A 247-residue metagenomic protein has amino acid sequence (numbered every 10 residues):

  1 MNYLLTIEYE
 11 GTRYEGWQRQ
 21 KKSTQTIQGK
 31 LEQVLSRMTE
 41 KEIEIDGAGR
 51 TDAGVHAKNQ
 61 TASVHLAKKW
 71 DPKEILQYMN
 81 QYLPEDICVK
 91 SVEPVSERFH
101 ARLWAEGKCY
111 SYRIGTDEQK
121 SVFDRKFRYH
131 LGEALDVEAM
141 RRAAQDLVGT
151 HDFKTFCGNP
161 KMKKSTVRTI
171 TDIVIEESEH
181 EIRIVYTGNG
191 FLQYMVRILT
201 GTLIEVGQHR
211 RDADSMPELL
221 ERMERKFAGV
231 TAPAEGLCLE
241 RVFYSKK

Functional and structural regions predicted by a protein language model:
M1-K247: Structured-RNA-binding interfaces characteristic of tRNA pseudouridine synthases
